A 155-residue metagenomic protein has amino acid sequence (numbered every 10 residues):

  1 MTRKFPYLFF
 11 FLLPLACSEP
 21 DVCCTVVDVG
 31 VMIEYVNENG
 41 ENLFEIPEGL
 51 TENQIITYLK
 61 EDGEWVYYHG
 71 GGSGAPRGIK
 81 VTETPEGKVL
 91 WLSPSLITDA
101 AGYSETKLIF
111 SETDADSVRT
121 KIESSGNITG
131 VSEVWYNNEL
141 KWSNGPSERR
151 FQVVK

Functional and structural regions predicted by a protein language model:
R3-F10: Sec-dependent signal peptide recognition, specifically the positively charged N-region followed immediately by
P14-A16: C-terminal motif of bacterial Sec signal peptides marking the signal peptidase cleavage site
S18-V29, E34, V66-K155: Extracytoplasmic cysteine-anchoring/structural motifs
V27-D28, I46-Q54: Short coil-to-beta strand junction motifs in C2/discoidin
Y35-E48: Short amphipathic, basic-aromatic surface patches that mediate peripheral association with negatively charged
N39, E61-G63, E112-D114: Solvent-exposed strand-loop boundary residues in beta-sheet-rich modules
L50-G74: N-terminal, post-signal-peptide region of Sec/Tat-exported proteins
